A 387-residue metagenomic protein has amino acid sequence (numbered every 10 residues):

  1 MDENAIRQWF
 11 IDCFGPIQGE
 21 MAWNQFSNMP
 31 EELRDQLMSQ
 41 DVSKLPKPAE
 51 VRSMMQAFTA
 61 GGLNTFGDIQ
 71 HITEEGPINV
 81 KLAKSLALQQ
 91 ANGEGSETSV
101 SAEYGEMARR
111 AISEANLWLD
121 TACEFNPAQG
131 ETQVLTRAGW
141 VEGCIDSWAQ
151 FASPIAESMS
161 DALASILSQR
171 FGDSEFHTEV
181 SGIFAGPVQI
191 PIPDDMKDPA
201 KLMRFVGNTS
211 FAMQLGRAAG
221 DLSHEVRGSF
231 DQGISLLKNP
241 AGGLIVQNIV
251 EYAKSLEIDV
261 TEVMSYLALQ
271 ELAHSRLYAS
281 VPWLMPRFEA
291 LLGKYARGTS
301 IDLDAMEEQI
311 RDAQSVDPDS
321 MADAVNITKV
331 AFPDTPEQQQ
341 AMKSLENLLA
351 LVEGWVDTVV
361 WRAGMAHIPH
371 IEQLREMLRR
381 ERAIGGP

Functional and structural regions predicted by a protein language model:
M1-I166: N-terminal low-structure segments adjacent to metalloprotease catalytic domains across cellular compartments
D68-K84, R227-V246, S320, A324: Acidic, low-complexity proline/glycine-rich segments
T98-S101, I145-D146, D195-F205, T209-A212 (+2 more regions): Metalloprotease/metallohydrolase-associated module, dominated by Zn2+-dependent proteases
A108-Q247: Auxiliary, metal-adjacent structural segments of Zn-dependent hydrolase domains
W118, S275-A279, V359: Short alpha-helical functional segments enriched in proximate histidine and acidic residues
A122-A128, W283, A363-H370: Surface-exposed helix-capping loop/turn segments at secondary-structure junctions
S210, N248-L269: Short pre-active-site segment immediately N-terminal to the catalytic Zn-binding motif
E271-F288: Catalytic Zn2+-binding segment of zinc metalloproteases
